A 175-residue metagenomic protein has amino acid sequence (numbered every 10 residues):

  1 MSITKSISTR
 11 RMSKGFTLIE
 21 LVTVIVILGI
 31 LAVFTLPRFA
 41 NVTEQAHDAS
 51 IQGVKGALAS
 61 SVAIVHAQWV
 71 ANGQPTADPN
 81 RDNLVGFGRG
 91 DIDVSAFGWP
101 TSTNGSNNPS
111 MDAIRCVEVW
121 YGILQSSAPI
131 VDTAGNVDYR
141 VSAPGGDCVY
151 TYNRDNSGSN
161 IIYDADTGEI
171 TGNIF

Functional and structural regions predicted by a protein language model:
M1-F16: N-terminal leader/signal peptides at the extreme start of proteins
K14-V24: N-terminal signal-anchor/signal peptide hydrophobic helix marking the start of the first transmembrane segment
V22-P37: Alpha-helical hydrophobic helix detector
T43: Conserved catalytic segment of histidine kinase HATPase_c domains, centered on the N-box/ATP-lid region
A46-G73: Membrane-proximal N-terminal amphipathic helix
A67-F175: Periplasmic/extracellular, small/polar-rich flexible segments of pilin-like filament-forming proteins
